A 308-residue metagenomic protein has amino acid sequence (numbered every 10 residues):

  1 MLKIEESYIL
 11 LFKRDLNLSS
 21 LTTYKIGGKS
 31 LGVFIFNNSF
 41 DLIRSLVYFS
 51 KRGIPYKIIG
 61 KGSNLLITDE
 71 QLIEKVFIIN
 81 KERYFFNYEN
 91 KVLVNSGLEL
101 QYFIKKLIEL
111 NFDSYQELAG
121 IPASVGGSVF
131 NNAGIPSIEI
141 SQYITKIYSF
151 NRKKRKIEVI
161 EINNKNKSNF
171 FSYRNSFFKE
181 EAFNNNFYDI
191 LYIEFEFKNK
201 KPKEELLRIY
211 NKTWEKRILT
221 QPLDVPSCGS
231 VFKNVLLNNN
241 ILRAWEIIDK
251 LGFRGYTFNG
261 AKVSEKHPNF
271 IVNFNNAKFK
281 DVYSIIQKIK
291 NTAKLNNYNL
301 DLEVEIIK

Functional and structural regions predicted by a protein language model:
M1-N131: Anion-binding (especially nucleotide phosphate/pyrophosphate-binding) glycine-rich loop and adjoining beta-alpha core
E5-Y8, S45-F49, L207-K212, S284-I289: Short amphipathic alpha-helices in soluble, non-transmembrane regions that often serve as interface/regulatory elements
R14, S20, L65, F150 (+3 more regions): Phosphate/pyrophosphate- and phosphate-bearing ligand-binding catalytic cores of soluble enzymes
G27-G28, G32-N37, L66-F85, F130-S168 (+1 more regions): Structural signature of FAD isoalloxazine-binding scaffolds in flavoprotein oxidoreductases
S50, I140-Q142, Y256: Short solvent-exposed loop/turn micro-motifs enriched in small/polar/acidic residues
R52, I59-K61, Y143, V225-P226 (+1 more regions): Short, basic and Ser/Thr-rich N-terminal targeting/leader segments
S96, L100-L118, I144-K146, R243-E246 (+1 more regions): A broadly tuned preference for mixed-charge, low-complexity surface segments
